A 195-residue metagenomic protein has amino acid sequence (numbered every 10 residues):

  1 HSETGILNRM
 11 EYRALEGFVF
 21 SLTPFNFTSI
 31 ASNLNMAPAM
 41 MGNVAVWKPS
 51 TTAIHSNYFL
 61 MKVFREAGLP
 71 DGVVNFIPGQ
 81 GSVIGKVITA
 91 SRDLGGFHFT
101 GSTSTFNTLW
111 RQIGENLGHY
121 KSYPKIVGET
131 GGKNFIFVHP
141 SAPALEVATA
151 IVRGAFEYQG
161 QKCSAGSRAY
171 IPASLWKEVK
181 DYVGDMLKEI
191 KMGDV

Functional and structural regions predicted by a protein language model:
S2-D71, L145: Conserved small-residue-rich beta-alpha loop and adjacent elements that most often cradle the phosphate/pyrophosphate
I6-E11, N75-H98: A structured beta-alpha segment of the ubiquitous adenosine-cofactor-binding alpha/beta core
V19, F25-S29, G81-V87, G101-F106: Beta-loop-alpha module in the N-terminal Rossmann-like domain of NAD(P)-dependent dehydrogenases, especially those
N26-F27, T52-A53, F76, I136 (+2 more regions): Glycine-/small-residue-rich active-site loops that bind phosphorylated ligands and cofactors
I30-S32, N57, K86, T108-L109 (+1 more regions): Short glycine-/acidic-enriched loop or helix-start segments at secondary-structure transitions that form or flank
A37-A39, I88, G118: Hydrophobic/aromatic ligand-binding patch that stacks against planar heteroaromatic rings of cofactors or nucleotides
V63-G68, A90-S91, G96, T103-V195: ALDH superfamily catalytic-core signature
